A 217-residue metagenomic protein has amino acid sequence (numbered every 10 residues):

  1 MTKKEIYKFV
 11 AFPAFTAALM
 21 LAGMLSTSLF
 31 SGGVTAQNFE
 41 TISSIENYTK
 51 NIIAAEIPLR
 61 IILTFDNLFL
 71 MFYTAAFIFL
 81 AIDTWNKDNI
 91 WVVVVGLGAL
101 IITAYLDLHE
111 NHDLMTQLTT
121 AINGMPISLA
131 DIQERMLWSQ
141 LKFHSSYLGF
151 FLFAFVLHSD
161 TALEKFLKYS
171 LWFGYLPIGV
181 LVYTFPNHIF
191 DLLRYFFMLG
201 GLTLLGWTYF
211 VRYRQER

Functional and structural regions predicted by a protein language model:
K8-P13, A81-A104, L167: Interfacial segments of alpha-helical transmembrane regions
T16-N38: Alpha-helical transmembrane segments of multi-pass membrane proteins
N47-F72: Interfacial helix-start motif at the membrane-water boundary
R60-L63, P126-R135, I189-L199: Non-cytosolic membrane-interface motifs at loop->transmembrane helix junctions
L70-I78, S145-F155, G200-V211: Hydrophobic cores of alpha-helical transmembrane segments in multi-pass inner/ER membrane proteins, independent
L100-T120: Transmembrane alpha-helix/helix-exit interface in multi-pass inner-membrane proteins
E110, E134-D160: Alpha-helical transmembrane segments of helical membrane proteins, especially in multi-pass transport, channel
Y169-R217: C-terminal transmembrane-bundle signature of multipass membrane proteins, characterized by strong activation on
